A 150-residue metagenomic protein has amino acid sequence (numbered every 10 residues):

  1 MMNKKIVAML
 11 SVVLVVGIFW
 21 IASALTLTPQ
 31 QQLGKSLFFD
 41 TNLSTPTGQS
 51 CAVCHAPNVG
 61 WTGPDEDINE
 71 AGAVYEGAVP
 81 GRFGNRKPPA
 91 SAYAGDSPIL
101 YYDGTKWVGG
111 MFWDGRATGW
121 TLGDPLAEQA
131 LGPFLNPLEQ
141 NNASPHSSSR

Functional and structural regions predicted by a protein language model:
M2-L10: Bacterial N-terminal signal peptides that target proteins for export
I6, I18-I21: Short hydrophobic transmembrane-like helices used for membrane targeting/insertion
L10-S11, L122: A periodicity- and composition-biased signal for non-globular, repetitive helical segments
S11-F19: Bacterial N-terminal signal peptides
W20-R150: Periplasmic c-type cytochrome electron-transfer domains
